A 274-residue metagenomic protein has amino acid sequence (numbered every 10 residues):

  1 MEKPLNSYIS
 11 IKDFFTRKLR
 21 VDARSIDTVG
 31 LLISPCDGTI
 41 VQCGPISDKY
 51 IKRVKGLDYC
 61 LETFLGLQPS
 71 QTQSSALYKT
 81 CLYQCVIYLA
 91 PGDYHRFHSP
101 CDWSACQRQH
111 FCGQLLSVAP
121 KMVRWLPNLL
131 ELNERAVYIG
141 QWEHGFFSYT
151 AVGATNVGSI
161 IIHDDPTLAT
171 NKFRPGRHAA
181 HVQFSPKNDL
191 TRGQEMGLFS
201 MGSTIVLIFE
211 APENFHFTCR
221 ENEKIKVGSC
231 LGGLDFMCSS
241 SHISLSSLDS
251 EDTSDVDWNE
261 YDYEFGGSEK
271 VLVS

Functional and structural regions predicted by a protein language model:
M1-S274: Contiguous, well-folded functional domains in the mature portion of proteins
